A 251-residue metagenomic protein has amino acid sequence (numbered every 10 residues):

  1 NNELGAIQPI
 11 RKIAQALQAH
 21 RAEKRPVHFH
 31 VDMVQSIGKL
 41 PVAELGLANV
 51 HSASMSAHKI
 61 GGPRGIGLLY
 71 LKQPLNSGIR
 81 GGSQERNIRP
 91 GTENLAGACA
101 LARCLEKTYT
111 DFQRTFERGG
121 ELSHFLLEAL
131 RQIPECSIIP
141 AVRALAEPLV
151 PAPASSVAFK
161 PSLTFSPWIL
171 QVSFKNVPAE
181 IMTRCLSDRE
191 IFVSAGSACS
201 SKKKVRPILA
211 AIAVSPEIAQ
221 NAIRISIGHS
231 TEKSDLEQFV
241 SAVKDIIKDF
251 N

Functional and structural regions predicted by a protein language model:
N1-N251: Pyridoxal 5′-phosphate
